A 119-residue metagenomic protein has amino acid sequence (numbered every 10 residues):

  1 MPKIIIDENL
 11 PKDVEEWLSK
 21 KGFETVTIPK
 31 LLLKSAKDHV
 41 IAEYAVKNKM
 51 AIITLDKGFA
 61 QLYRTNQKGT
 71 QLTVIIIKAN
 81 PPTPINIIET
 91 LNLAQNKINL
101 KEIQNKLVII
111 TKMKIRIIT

Functional and structural regions predicted by a protein language model:
M1-P2, I117: Intrinsically disordered, low-complexity and often Lys/Arg-enriched segments
I4-K49: N-terminal first-folded block
A42-E43, I88-A94: Short, surface-exposed amphipathic charged segments that create phosphate/polyanion-binding patches used for binding
V46-Y63: Acidic, metal-binding active-site segment of PIN/NYN-like and related structure-specific nucleases
A60-L91: Mid-chain, well-packed structural core segment of small domains
N96-T119: Charged phosphate-binding loop/patch that engages nucleotide di/tri-phosphates or the phosphate backbone of nucleic
